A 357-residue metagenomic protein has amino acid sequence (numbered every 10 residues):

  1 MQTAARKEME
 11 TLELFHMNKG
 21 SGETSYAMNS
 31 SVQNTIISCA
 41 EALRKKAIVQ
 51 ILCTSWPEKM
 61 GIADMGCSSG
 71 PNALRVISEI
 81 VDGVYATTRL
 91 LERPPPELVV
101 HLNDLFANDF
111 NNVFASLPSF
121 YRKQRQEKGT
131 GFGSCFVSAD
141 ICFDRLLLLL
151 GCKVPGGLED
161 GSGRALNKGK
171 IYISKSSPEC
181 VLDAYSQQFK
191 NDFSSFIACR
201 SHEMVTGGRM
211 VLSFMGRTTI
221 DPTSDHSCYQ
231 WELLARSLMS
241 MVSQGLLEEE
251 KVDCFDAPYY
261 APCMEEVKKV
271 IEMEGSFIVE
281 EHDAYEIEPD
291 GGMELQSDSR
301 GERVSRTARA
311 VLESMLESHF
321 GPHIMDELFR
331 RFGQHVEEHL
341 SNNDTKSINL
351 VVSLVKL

Functional and structural regions predicted by a protein language model:
M1-L147, G151-S177, L212, R217-T218 (+1 more regions): N-terminal charged/capping segments associated with class I S-adenosyl-L-methionine
R6, E294-L357: C-terminal target-recognition/interaction regions appended to catalytic cores
Q33, I37, M65, S69-A73 (+10 more regions): Amphipathic alpha-helical protein-protein interaction segments
L149-D192, T218-D253: Mobile active-site "lid"/loop adjacent to the S-adenosyl-L-methionine
D192, I287, V355-L357: Intrinsically disordered, low-complexity regulatory regions of nuclear DNA-binding proteins
D192-C199, E203: Short, conserved SAM-binding segment of the class I
T206-M325: Substrate-binding/catalytic lobe of Class I Rossmann-like enzymes that use SAM or dcSAM, i.e., the mid-to-C-terminal
